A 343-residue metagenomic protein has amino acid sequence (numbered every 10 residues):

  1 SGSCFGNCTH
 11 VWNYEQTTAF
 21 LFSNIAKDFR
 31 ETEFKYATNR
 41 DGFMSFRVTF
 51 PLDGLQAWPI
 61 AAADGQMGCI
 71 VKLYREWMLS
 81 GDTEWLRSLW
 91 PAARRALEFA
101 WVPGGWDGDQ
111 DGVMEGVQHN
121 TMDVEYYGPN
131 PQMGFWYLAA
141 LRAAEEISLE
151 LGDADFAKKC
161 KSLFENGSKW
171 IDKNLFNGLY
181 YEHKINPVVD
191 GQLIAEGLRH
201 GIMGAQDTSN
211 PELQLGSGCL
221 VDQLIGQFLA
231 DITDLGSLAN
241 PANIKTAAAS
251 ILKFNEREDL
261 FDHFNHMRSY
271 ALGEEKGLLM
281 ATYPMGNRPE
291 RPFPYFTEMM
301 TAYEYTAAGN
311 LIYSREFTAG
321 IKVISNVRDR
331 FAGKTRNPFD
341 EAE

Functional and structural regions predicted by a protein language model:
G2-S45, Q66, T83, R87 (+6 more regions): Active-site core of glycosidic bond-cleaving carbohydrate-active enzymes
P51-F99: A conserved hydrophobic secondary-structure block that centers on an alpha-helix together with its immediately flanking
W101, G105, L149, F176 (+1 more regions): Helix-capping and short linker residues that terminate individual alpha-solenoid repeat units
D109-M114: Acidic, glycine-anchored loop motifs typical of Ca2+
E115-N120: Short, conserved phosphate-binding/catalytic loop or strand-edge motifs used in phosphoryl-/nucleotidyl-transfer
E125-P129: Active-site-proximal cap/loop segments of hydrolase catalytic domains
K161-L179: Active-site region of glycoside hydrolase catalytic domains
